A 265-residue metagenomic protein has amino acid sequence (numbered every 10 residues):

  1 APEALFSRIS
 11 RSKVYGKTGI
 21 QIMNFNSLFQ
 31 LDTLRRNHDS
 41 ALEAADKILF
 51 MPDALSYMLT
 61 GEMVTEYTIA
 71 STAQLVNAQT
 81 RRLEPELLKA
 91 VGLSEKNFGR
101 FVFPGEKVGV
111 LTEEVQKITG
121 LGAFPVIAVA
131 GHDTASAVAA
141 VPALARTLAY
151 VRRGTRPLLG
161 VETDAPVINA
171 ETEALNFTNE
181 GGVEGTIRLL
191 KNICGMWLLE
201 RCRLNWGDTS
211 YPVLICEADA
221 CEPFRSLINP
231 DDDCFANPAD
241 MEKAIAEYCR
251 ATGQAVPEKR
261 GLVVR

Functional and structural regions predicted by a protein language model:
E3-G19, M23-N24, F29-E62, L75-R81 (+3 more regions): Active-site core segments that coordinate phosphate-bearing ligands/cofactors across diverse enzyme families
G61-I69: Enzymes and membrane/adaptor proteins characterized by extended Gly/Ser/Thr/Asp/Glu-rich, aromatic-dotted
I69-L75: Glycine-rich phosphate-binding loop of ATP-grasp-fold ATP-dependent ligases
L88-P104: A conserved helix-loop-beta module that forms one wall/lid of the active-site cleft in ATP-utilizing catalytic domains
G99-K107, L214-D219: Short linear loop/turn motifs
G109-L111: Glycine-centered structural positions embedded in regular secondary structure
